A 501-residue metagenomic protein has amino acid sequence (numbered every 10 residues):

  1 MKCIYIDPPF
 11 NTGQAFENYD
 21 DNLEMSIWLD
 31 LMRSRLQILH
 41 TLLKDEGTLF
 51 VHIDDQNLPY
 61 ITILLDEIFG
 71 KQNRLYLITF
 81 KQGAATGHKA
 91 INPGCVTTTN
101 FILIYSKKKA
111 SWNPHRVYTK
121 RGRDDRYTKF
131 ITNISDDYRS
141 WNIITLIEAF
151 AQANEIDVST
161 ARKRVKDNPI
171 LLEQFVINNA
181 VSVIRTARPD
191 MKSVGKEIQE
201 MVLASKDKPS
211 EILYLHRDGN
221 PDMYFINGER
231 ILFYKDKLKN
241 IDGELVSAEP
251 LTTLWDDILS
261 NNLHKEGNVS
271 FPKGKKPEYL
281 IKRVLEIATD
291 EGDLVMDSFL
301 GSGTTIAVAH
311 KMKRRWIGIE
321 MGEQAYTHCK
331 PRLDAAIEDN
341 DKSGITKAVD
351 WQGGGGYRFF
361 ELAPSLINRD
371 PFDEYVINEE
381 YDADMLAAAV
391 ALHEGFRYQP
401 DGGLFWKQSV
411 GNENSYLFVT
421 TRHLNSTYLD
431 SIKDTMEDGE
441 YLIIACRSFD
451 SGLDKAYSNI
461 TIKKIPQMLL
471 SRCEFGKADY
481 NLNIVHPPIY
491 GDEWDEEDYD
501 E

Functional and structural regions predicted by a protein language model:
M1-Q14, L65, V295-A309: Conserved proline-anchored active-site loop of SAM-dependent methyltransferases that bridges a beta-strand
K2, R35-H40, K44, D55 (+4 more regions): Accessory, often C-terminal, charged low-complexity segments
K2-I4, P8-L31, R35, K44-E46 (+1 more regions): Mobile active-site "lid"/loop adjacent to the S-adenosyl-L-methionine
F16-D20, I258-V269: Short glycine/proline-rich turn/loop motifs
G47-T48, L294: Short glycine-centered segments of the SAM/dcSAM-binding site in methyltransferase folds
F50-V51, S298, G318: Conserved SAM-binding loop
G267-Y279: Conserved SAM-binding loop and adjacent beta-strand
